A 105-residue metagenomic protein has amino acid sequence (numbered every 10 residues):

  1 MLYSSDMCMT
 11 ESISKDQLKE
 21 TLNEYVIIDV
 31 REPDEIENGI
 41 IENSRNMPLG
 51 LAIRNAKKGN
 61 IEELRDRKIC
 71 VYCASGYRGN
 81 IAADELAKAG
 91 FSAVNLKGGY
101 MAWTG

Functional and structural regions predicted by a protein language model:
M1-N38: Flexible, polar/low-complexity N-terminal or interdomain linker segments that lie immediately upstream of folded
S12, I27, S44-N46, A93-N95: Conserved beta-strand scaffold positions in the cores of enzyme catalytic domains, especially in NTP/NDP-utilizing
V30-E32, L49, G98: Active-site loop/turn elements of alpha/beta-hydrolase fold enzymes, especially the short glycine-/histidine-rich
D34-I36, I53, G79: Glycine-rich nucleotide phosphate-binding loop and flanking beta-alpha elements of Rossmann-like dinucleotide-binding
I36-N43, L86-K88: Short loop/helix-cap segments at secondary-structure boundaries that form the rim of catalytic
N38, R54, G105: Phosphate-coordinating loops and pocket residues in cytosolic domains that bind phosphorylated ligands
N43-C70: Helix-loop module immediately N-terminal to the HCX5R catalytic loop in PTP-like cysteine phosphatase domains
I61-T104: Catalytic cysteine-centered active loop of the rhodanese-like fold, especially the PTP/DSP P-loop
